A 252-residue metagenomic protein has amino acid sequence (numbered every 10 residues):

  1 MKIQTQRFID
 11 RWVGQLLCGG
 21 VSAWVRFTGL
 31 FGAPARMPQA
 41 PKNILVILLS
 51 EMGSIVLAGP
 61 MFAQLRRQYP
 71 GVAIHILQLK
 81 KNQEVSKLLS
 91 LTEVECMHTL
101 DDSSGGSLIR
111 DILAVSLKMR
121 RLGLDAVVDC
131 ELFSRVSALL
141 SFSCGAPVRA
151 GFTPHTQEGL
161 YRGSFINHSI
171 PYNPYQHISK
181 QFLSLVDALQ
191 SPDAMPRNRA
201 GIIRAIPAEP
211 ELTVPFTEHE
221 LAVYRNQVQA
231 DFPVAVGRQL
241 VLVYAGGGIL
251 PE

Functional and structural regions predicted by a protein language model:
M1-E252: Catalytic machinery of carbohydrate-active enzymes, primarily nucleotide-sugar-dependent glycosyltransferases
